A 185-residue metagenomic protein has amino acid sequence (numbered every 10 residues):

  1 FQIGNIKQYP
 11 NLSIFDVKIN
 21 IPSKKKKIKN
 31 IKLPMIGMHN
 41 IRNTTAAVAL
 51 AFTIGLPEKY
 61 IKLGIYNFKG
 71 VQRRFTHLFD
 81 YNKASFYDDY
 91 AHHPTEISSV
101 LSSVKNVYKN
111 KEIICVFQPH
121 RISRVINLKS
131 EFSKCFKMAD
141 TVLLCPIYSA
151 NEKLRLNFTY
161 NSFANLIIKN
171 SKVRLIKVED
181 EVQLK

Functional and structural regions predicted by a protein language model:
Y9, K24-T141: Nucleotide phosphate-binding/pyrophosphate-handling subdomain across enzymes that bind or process nucleotide phosphates
Y9-N11, F15: Ser/Thr- and Asn-enriched, surface-exposed coil loops between beta-strands
F15, I31, F86, V173-I176: Generic structural signal for residues in well-ordered beta-strands
V17-K24: Short acidic, glycine-rich loop/turn motifs
S133-K185: C-terminal helical cap/extension that packs against the catalytic core of soluble nucleotide-cofactor enzymes
